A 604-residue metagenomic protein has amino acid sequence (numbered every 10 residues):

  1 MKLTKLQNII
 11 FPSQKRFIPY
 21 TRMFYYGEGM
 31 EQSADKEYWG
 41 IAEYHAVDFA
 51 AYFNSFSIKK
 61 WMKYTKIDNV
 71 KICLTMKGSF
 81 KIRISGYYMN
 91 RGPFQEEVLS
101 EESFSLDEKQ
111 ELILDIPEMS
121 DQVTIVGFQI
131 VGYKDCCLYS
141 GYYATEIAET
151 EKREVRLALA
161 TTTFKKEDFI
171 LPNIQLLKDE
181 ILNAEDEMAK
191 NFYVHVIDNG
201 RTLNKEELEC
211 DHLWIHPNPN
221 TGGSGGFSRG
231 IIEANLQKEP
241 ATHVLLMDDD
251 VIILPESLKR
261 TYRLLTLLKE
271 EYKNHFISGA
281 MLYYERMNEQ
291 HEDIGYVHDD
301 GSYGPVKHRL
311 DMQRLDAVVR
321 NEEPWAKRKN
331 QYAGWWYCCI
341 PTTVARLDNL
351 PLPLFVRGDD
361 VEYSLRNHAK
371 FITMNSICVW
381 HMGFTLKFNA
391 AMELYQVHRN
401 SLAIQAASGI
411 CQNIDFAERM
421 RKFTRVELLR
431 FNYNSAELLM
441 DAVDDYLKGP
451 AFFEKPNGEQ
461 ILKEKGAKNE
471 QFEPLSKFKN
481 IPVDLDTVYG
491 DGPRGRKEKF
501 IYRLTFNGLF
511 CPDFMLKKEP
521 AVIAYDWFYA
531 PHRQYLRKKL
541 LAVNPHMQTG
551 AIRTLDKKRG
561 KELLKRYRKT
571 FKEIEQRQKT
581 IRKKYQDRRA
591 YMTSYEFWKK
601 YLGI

Functional and structural regions predicted by a protein language model:
M1-D121, I125, R399-I604: Terminal low-complexity segments of carbohydrate-biosynthetic enzymes
S140-E149, M374-A391: Active-site donor/metal-binding and catalytic loop motifs of nucleotide-sugar-dependent glycosylation enzymes
K166-E185: Short, well-formed alpha-helical segments that are part of the catalytic scaffolds of diverse glycosyltransferases
E207-G225: Conserved donor nucleotide-binding strand/loop of the catalytic core
E239-I252: Short beta-strand-to-loop acidic/aromatic patch adjacent to the donor-nucleotide binding site
E256-P305: Conserved donor NDP-sugar-binding/catalytic core segment of glycosyltransferases
H308-C338, F388: A recurrent flexible, glycine/aromatic-enriched loop bordering the glycosyltransferase active site that acts as
A333-Y337, T342, R346-Y363, F371-V379 (+1 more regions): Donor nucleotide-sugar recognition loop
